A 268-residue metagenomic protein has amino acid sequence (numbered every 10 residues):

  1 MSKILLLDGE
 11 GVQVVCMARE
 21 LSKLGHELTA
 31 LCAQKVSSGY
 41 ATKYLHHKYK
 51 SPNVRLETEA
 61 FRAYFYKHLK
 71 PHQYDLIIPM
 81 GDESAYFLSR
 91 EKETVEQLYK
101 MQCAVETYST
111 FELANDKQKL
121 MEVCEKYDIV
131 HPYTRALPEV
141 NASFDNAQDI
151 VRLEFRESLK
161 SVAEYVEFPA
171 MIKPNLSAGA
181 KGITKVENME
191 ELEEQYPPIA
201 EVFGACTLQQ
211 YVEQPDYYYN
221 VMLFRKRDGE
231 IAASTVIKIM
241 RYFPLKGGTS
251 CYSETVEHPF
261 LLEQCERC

Functional and structural regions predicted by a protein language model:
M1-A104, S143-I150, E154: ATP-binding N-terminal substructure of ATP-dependent carboxylate-amine bond-forming enzymes
D8-E10, C32-Q34, M80-G81, T134 (+3 more regions): Fold-independent oxyanion-binding glycine-rich loops and adjacent beta-strand/coil segments at enzyme active sites
V36-S38, S109-L113, R241-Y242: Short gly/pro/ser/thr-enriched loop/turn and capping motifs at secondary-structure boundaries
F61-F65, S158-V162, C265: Generic hydrophobic alpha-helical segments
C103-E106, K173-N175: Short beta-strands and strand-loop turn motifs
F111-Q214, R227-D228: Active-site nucleotide/adenylate-binding loops and adjacent lid/helix of ATP-dependent enzymes
E190, Q210-C268: ATP-dependent carboxylate/phosphate-activation module, predominantly the ATP-grasp catalytic core and closely related
